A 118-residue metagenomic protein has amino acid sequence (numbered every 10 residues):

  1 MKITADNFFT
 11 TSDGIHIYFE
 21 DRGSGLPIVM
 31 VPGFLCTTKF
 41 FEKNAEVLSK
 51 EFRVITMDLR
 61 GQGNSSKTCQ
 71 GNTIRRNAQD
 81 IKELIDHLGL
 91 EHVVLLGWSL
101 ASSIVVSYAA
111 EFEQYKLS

Functional and structural regions predicted by a protein language model:
M1-F8: An N-terminal hydrophobic leader/cap segment in hydrolases
I3, H16, E51-F52, H92 (+1 more regions): A generic structural signal for alpha->beta connector loops
T11, I15-K67: Conserved HGGG/HGGXW glycine-rich cap/lid loop of the alpha/beta-hydrolase fold
S12, T56-L100: Active-site loop/oxyanion-hole signature of alpha/beta-hydrolase fold enzymes
E42, K82, V106-A110: Short, hydrophobic alpha-helix immediately C-terminal to the catalytic nucleophile
E91-S118: Conserved hydrolase catalytic core segment
